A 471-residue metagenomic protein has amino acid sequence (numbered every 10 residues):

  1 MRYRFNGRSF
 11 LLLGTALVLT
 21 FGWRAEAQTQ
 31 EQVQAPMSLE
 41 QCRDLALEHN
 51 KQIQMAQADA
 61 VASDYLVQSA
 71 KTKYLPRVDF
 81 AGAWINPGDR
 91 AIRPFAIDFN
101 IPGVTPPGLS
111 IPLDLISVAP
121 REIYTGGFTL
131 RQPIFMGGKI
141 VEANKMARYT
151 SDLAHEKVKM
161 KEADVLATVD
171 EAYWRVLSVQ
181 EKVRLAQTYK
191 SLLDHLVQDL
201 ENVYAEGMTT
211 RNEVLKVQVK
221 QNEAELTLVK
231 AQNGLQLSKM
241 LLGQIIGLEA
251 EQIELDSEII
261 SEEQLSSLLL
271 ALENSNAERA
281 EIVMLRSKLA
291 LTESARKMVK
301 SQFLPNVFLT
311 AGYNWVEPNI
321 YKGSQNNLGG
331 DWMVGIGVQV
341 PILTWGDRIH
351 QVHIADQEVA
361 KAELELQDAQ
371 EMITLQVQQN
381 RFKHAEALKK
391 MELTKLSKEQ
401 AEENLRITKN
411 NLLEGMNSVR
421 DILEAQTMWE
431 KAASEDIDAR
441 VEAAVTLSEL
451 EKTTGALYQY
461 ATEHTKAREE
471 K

Functional and structural regions predicted by a protein language model:
R2-N6, Q28-Q32, D79, N86-I92 (+1 more regions): Acidic, low-complexity, intrinsically disordered peripheral segments
R2-Y3, S9, M37, Y65 (+5 more regions): Periplasmic alpha-helical coiled-coil/stalk elements that build and connect Gram-negative outer-membrane
L12-T20: Bacterial N-terminal signal peptides
W23-A27: Sec/Tat signal peptide C-region and signal peptidase I cleavage site
E31-Q34, A81-T129, D256-L265, K297 (+2 more regions): Small/polar, glycine/serine/threonine/aspartate-rich low-complexity segments that form flexible
Q54, R77-I92, L115-R121, R131-M160 (+4 more regions): Small/polar (Gly/Ser/Thr/Ala-rich) solvent-exposed segments that form structured loops/beta-strands/short helices used
M55-A70, K161, V165-R184, H195 (+5 more regions): Amphipathic alpha-helical coiled-coil segments
